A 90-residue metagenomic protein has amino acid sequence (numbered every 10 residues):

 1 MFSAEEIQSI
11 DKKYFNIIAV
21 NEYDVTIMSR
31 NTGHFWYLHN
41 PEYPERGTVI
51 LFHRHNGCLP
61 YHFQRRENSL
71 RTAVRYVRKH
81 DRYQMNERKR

Functional and structural regions predicted by a protein language model:
M1-G33, C58-L59: Negatively charged, low-complexity tracts enriched in Asp/Glu with abundant Ser/Thr
A4-I7, L51-R90: Mixed-charge, Lys/Arg-enriched low-complexity segments
I17, V25-I27, W36-L38, V49-F52 (+1 more regions): Hydrophobic beta-strand residues in large extracellular and virion-surface proteins
T32-H62: Short aromatic-glycine-(Arg/Gly/Cys) micro-motifs in beta-strand/loop hairpins
